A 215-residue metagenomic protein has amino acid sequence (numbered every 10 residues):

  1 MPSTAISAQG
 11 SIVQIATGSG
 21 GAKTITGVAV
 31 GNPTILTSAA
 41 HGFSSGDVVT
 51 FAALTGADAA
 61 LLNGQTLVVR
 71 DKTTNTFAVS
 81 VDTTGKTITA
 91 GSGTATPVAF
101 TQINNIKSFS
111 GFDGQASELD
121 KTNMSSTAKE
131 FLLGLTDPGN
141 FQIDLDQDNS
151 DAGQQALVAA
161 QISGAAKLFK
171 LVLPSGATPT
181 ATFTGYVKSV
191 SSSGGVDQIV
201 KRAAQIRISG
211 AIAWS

Functional and structural regions predicted by a protein language model:
P2-A8, I15-D47, A52-M124: Small/polar beta-strand repeat architecture
P33, P138-Q142, A166-L168, T182 (+1 more regions): Intrinsic-disorder/low-complexity, polar/charged segments enriched in Ser/Thr/Lys/Arg/Asp/Glu/Gln
S126-E130, S189-S191: Short structured motifs
E130-N149, Q198-I212: Oligomerization/assembly interface segments of phage tail-like spikes and tubes
G153-T184: Short, acidic/charged, Gly/Pro-enriched secondary-structure junctions
V172-S215: Short beta-strand and beta-hairpin "edge-sheet" elements
